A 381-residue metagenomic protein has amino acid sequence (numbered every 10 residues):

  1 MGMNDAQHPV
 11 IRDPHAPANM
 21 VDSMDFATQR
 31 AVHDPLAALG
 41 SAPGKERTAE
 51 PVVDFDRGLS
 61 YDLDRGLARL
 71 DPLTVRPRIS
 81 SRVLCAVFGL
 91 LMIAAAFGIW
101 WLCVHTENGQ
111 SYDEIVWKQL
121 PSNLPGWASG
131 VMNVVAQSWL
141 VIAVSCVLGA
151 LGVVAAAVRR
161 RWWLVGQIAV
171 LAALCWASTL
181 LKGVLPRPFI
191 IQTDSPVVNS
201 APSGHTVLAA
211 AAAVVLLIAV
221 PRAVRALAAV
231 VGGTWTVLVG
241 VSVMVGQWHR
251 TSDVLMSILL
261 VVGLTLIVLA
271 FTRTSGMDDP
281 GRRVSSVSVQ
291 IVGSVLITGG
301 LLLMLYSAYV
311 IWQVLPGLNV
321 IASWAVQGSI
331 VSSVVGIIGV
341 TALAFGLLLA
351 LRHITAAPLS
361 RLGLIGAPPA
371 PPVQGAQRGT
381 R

Functional and structural regions predicted by a protein language model:
G2-V144, K182-T193, A325-R381: N-terminal transmembrane-helix/juxtamembrane module of multi-pass inner/ER membrane proteins
A68-V83, L151-G166, R187-P188, V214-A228 (+2 more regions): Cytoplasmic membrane-interface segments at the C-terminal ends of transmembrane helices
L84-F97, V170-L174, L296-L303: Alpha-helical transmembrane segments
A94-H105, A177-P186, S242-V245, G300-Q313: C-terminal TM-helix exit segments that contain a strictly Trp-centered aromatic cap at the helix terminus
A136-A157, A212-A213: Hydrophobic alpha-helical transmembrane segments
G166, V170-L174, S178, S257 (+1 more regions): Alpha-helical transmembrane segments in multi-pass membrane proteins
T193-G336: Membrane-embedded catalytic cores of phosphoryl/pyrophosphoryl-handling enzymes
